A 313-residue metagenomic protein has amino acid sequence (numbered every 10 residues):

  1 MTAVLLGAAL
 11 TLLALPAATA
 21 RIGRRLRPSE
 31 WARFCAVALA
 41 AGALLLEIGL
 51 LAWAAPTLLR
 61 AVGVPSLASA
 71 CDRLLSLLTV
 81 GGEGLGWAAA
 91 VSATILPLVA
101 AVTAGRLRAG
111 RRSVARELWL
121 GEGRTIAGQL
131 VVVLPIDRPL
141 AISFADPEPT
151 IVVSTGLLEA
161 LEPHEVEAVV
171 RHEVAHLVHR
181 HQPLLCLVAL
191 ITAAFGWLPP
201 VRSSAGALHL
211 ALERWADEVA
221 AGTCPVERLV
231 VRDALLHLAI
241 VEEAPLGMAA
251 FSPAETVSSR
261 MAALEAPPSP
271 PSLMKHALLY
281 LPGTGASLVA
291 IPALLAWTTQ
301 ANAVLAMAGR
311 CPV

Functional and structural regions predicted by a protein language model:
M1-A43: Membrane-anchoring/interfacial helices and their immediately flanking loops in integral membrane proteins
T2-A17, G82-S113, V230, H237-V313: Cytosolic-facing loops and C-terminal tails of multi-pass membrane proteins
P16-W31, P56, L98-T125, C224 (+1 more regions): Cytoplasmic membrane-interface segments at the C-terminal ends of transmembrane helices
E47-L96, L305-P312: Hydrophobic membrane-embedded segments
A88-V174, H179: Peri-catalytic and regulatory segments of divalent metal-dependent proteins
V174-A193: Catalytic Zn2+-binding segment of zinc metalloproteases
L187-V188, V226-L236: Acidic/histidine metal-binding catalytic segments
L210-C224: An active-site-proximal "capping" alpha-helix that borders the catalytic cofactor pocket
